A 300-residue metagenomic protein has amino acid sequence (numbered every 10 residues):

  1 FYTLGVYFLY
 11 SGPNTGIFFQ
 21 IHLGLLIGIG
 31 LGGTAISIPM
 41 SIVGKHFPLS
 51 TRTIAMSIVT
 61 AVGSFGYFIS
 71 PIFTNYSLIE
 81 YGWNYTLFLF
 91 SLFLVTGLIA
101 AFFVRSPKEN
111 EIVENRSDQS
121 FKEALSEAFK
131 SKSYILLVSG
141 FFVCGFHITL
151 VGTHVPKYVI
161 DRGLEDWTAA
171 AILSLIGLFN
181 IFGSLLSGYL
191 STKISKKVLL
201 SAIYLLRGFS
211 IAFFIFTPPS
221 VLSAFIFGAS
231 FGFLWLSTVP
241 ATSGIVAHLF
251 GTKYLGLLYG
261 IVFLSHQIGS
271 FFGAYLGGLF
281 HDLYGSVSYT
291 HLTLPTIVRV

Functional and structural regions predicted by a protein language model:
Y2-N14, R207-P218: C-terminal ends and interior cores of transmembrane alpha-helices in multi-pass membrane transporters/permeases
F18-G33, S223-S237: Hydrophobic core of transmembrane alpha-helices in multi-pass small-molecule transporters, especially MFS/SLC-type
G33-F47, S237-F250: Intracellular juxtamembrane helix-capping segments at the cytosolic ends of symmetry-related transmembrane helices
V59, G63-R105: Helix-loop-helix hairpin linking two adjacent transmembrane segments in secondary transporters
F73-Y81, V159-I160, L190-S191, L279-G285: Interfacial helix-cap and linker-helix signal at transmembrane-aqueous boundaries of multi-pass secondary transporters
S133-S174: Extracytoplasmic gate region of multi-pass secondary transporters
K197-I245: C-terminal transmembrane helical hairpin of 12-TM major facilitator-type secondary transporters
H291-V300: Single conserved hydrophobic/aromatic residue that forms the stacking wall/gate of nucleotide- or nucleobase-binding
